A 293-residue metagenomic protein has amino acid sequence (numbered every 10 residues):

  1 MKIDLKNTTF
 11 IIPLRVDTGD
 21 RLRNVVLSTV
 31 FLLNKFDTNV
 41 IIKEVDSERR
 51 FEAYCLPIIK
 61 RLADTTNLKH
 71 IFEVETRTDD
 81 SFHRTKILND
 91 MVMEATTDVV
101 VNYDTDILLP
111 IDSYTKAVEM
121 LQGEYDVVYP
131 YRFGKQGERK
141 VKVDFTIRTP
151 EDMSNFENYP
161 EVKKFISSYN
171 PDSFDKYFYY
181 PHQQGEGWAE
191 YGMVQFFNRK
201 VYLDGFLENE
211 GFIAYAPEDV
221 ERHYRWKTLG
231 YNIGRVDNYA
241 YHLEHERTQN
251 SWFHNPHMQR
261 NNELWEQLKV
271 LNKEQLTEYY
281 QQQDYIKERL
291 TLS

Functional and structural regions predicted by a protein language model:
M1-F31: N-proximal low-complexity "stem/linker" segments adjacent to membrane-targeting elements
N7-I11, N39, E221: Cell-envelope/extracellular polymer assembly enzymes that use nucleotide-activated donors
R21-N24, Q183, A189-Y191, G211-S293: C-terminal catalytic/acceptor-binding lobe
T38-R49, E73-R77: Short beta-strand/loop segment that forms part of the nucleotide-sugar
K43-I58, I107: A conserved acidic beta->alpha catalytic loop
F51-M93: Active-site-proximal specificity loops/subdomain of glycosyltransferases
D98-P110: Short beta-strand-to-loop acidic/aromatic patch adjacent to the donor-nucleotide binding site
P110-E210: Conserved catalytic core of nucleotide-sugar-dependent glycosyltransferases
